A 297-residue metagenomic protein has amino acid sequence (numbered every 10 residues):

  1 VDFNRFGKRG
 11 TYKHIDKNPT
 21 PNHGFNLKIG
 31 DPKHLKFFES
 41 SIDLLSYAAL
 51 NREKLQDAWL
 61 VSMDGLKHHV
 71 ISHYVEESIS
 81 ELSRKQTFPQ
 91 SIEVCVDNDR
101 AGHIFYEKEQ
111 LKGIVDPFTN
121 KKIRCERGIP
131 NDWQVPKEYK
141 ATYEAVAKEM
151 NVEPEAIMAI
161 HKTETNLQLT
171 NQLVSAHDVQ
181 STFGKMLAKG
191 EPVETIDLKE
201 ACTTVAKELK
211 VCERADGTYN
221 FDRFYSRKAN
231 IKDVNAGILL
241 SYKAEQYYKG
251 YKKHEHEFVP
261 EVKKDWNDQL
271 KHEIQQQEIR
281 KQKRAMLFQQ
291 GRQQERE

Functional and structural regions predicted by a protein language model:
V1-T87: Phosphate-handling DNA/RNA-contact segment within nucleic-acid enzymes
F38, V96, K228: Conserved residues at beta->alpha junctions
L44, A101-G102, I157, I231: Internal amphipathic alpha-helical segments of the cytochrome P450 catalytic fold
N51-P130, K243-E297: TOPRIM fold recognition
I129-Y251: Catalytic glycan-binding domains that act on GlcNAc-containing polysaccharides
